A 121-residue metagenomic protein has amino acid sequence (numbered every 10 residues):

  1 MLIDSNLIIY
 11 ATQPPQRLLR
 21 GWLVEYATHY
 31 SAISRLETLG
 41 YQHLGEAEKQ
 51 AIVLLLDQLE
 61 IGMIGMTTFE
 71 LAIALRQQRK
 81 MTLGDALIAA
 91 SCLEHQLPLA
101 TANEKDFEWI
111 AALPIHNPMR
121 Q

Functional and structural regions predicted by a protein language model:
M1-Y30, G40-V53, Q121: Short, well-structured N-terminal submotif of metal-dependent ribonuclease cores
L7-I8, S34, T68, L87-I88 (+1 more regions): Alpha-helix capping/helix-boundary segments
I8-I9, L39, E108, H116: Nucleotide phosphate-binding site architecture
R17, E60-A102: Active-site neighborhoods of divalent-metal-dependent phosphate/nucleic-acid chemistry enzymes
V24, D57, I110-A111: Short, structured coil segments at secondary-structure junctions
R35, K49-I52, F69, D85: A general structural signal for well-ordered alpha-helical segments in protein cores
E37-G40, A72: A short acidic, helix-capping loop that chelates divalent metal ions and anchors anionic groups
A89, L93-Q121: Acidic, PIN/NYN-like endoribonuclease modules and their adjacent C-terminal/linker elements
